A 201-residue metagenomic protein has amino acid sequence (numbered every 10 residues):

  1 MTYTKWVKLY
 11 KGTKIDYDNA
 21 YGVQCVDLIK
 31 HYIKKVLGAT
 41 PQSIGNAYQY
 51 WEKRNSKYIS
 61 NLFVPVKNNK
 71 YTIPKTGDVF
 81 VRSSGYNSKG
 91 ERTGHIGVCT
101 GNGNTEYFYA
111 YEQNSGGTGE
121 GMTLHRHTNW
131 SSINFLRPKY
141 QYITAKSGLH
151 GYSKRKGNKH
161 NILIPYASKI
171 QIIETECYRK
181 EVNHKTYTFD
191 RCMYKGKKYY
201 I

Functional and structural regions predicted by a protein language model:
M1-G103, Y111-E112, Q171-R179: Secreted/periplasmic proteins that engage bacterial cell-wall peptidoglycan
D18-Y21, Q42-Q49, E120-H127, S153-Y166: Short, polar loop/linker segments at the starts of domains and inter-domain junctions
E91-Y107, K185-K197: Short, compositionally biased
Q113-G117: Short, solvent-exposed aromatic-acidic interface loops
T118-N129, K197-I201: A short macromolecule-binding patch
S132-Q141: Low-complexity, Gly/Ser/Thr/Pro-rich intrinsically disordered linker/tail segments
Q141-Y200: Beta-loop motif signature
